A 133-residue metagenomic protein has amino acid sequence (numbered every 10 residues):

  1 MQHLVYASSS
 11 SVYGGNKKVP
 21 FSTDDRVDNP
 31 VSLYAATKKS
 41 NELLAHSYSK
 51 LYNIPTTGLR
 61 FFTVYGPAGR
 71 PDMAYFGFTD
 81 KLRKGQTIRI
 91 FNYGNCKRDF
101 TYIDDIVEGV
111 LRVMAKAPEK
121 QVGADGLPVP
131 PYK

Functional and structural regions predicted by a protein language model:
M1-V64, V107, V113-M114: N-terminal Rossmann-like NAD(P)+-binding domain of SDR-like oxidoreductases, especially those catalyzing
L4, I88-R89: A short hydrophobic/small-residue beta-strand
V12, G69-R70, I88: Activation segment of protein kinase catalytic domains
N16, D28, R70, L82-R83 (+1 more regions): A generic fold-level signal
V19-P20, P71-T79: A glycine/serine/threonine-rich, flexible loop-to-helix segment that serves as the NAD(P) cofactor-binding "lid"
D24-R26, R60-F62, F91-C96, L127-P130: Short linear capping/connector segments at secondary-structure termini
V31, F61-D72, N92-D104: Glycine-rich "substrate-gating" loop/helix at the edge of Rossmann-like oxidoreductase active sites
K50, F76-I88, R98-K133: Alpha-helical substrate-binding/gating segment
